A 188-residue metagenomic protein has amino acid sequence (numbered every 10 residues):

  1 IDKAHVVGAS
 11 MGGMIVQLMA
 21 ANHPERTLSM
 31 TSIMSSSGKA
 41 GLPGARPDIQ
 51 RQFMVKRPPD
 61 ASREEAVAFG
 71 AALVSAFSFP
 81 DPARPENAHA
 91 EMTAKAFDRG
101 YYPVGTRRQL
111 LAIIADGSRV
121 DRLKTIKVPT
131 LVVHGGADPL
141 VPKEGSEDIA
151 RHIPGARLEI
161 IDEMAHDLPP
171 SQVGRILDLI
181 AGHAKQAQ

Functional and structural regions predicted by a protein language model:
I1-A9: Alpha/beta-hydrolase fold nucleophile elbow
G13-P24, M30: Short glycine-enriched nucleophile-adjacent loop and the immediately C-terminal alpha-helix near the catalytic center
S29-A61: Flexible "cap/lid" loop of the alpha/beta hydrolase fold
I49-D121, V128, D148: Alpha/beta-hydrolase
I126, V132-H134: Short beta-strand/loop motif that positions the catalytic acidic residue of the alpha/beta-hydrolase fold
A137-V141: Acidic catalytic loop of the alpha/beta-hydrolase fold
E147-A156: Active-site-adjacent alpha-helix of alpha/beta-hydrolase-fold enzymes
A156-Q188: Catalytic active-site module of serine/aspartate enzymes centered on a nucleophile-bearing elbow/loop
